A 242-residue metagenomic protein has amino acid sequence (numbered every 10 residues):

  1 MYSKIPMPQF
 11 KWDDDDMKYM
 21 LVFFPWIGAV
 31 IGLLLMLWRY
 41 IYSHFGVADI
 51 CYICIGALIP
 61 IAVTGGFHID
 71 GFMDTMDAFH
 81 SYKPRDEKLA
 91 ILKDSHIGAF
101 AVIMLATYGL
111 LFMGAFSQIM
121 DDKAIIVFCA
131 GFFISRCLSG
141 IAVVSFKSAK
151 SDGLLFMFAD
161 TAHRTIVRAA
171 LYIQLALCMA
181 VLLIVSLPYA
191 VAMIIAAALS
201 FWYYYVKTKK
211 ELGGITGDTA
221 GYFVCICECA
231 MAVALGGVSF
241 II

Functional and structural regions predicted by a protein language model:
M1-G65, S81-E87, D94-S95, F100-I242: Hydrophobic alpha-helical transmembrane segments
H68: Histidine-centered active-site/metal-ligand motif
A78: Residues immediately C-terminal
